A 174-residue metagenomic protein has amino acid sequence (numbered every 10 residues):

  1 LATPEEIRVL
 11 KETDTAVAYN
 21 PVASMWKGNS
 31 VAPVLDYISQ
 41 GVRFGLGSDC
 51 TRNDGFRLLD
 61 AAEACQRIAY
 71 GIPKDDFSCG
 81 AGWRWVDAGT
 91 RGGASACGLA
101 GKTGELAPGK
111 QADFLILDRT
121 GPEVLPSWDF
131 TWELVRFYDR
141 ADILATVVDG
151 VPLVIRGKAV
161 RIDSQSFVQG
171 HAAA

Functional and structural regions predicted by a protein language model:
L1-N53, S78-C79: Active-site core of metal-dependent hydrolases
L10, V17, L59, G109 (+1 more regions): Conserved, mostly hydrophobic/aromatic
V22-W26, G45-S48, I72-D76, Y138 (+2 more regions): Short, surface-exposed, polar/charged, turn-prone segments marking secondary-structure boundaries
W26, F56, W83-W85, W128 (+1 more regions): A residue-identity detector for tryptophan
N29, F56-R57, A64, W128 (+1 more regions): Short Asp/Glu-rich motifs
P33-G121, F137-Y138: His/Asp/Glu-enriched, well-ordered alpha-helical/loop segment that forms or immediately abuts the divalent-metal
D87-A174: Active-site microenvironment of metallo-dependent hydrolases
